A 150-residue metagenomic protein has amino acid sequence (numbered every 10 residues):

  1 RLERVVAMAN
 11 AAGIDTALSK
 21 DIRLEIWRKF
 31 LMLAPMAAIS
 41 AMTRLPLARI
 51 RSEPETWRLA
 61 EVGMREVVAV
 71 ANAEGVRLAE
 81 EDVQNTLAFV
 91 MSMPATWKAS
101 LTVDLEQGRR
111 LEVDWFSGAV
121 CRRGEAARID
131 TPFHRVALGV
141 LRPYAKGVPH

Functional and structural regions predicted by a protein language model:
R1-E80: Internal alpha-helical scaffold of NAD(P)-dependent oxidoreductase catalytic cores
N10, R49, R58-H150: NAD(P)-dependent Rossmann-like dehydrogenase/reductase catalytic/cofactor-binding core
